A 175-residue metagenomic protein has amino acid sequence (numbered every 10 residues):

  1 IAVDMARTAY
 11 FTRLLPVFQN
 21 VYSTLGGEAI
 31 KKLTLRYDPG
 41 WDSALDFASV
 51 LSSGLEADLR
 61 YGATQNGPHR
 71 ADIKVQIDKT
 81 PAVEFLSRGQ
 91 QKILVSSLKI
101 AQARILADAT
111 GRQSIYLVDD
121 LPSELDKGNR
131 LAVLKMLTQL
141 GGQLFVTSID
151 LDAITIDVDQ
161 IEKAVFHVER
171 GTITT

Functional and structural regions predicted by a protein language model:
A2-I115, E124, G128, A132-Q143 (+2 more regions): Conserved NTPase motor "head" modules and their coupling/switch loops across ABC/AAA+ ATPases, GTPases, and GHKL ATPases
D119-L121: Walker B catalytic acidic pair
T147-I149: H-loop/switch region of ABC-family ATPase nucleotide-binding domains
V165-F166: Conserved short hydrophobic beta-strand within the ABC ATPase nucleotide-binding domain
